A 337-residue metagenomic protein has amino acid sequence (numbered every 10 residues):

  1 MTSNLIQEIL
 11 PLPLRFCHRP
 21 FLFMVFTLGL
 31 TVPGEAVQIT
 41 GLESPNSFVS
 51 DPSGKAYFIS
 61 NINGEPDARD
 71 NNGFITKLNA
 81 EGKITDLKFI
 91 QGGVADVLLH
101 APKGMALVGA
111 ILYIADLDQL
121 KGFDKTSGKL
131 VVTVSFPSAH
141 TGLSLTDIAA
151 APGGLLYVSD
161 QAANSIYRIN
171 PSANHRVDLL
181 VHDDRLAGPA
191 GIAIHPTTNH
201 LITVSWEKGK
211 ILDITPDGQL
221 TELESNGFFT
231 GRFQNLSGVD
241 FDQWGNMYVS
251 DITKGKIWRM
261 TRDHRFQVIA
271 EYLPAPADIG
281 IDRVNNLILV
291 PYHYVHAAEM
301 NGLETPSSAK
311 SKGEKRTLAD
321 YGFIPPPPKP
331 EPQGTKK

Functional and structural regions predicted by a protein language model:
E35-Q38, T85-A95, V131-S138, R176-H182 (+2 more regions): A short beta-strand motif characteristic of beta-propeller blades
L42-G54, E65, G93-G109, S138-L156 (+5 more regions): Beta-rich, blade/repeat-based domains predominating in secreted/periplasmic proteins but also intracellular
F58-S60, I114, V158, T203 (+2 more regions): Residue position within the beta-strands of beta-propeller blades
N61-K83: Beta-propeller domains
N63-D67, Q119, A163-N164, K208-G209 (+2 more regions): Short glycine/acidic-enriched loop and turn motifs that connect beta-strands
T76, K121-G122, Y167, L212 (+1 more regions): WD40 beta-propeller blade core
N79-G82, D124-G128, N170-N174, T215-Q219 (+2 more regions): Short loop/turn segments that connect beta-strands within beta-propeller blades
G280-I324: Blade-level signature of beta-propeller repeat domains, shared across WD40, Kelch, NHL, RCC1 and BNR/Asp-box propellers
